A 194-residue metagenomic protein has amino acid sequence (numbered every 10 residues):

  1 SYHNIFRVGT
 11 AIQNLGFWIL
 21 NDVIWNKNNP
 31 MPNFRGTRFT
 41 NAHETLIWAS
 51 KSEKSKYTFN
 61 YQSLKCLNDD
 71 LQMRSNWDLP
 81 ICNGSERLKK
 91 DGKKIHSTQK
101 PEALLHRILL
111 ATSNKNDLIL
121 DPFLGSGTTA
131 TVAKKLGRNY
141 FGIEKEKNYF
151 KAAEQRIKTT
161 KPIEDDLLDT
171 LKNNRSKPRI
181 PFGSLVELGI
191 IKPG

Functional and structural regions predicted by a protein language model:
S1-A152, I190: Core catalytic lobe of class I
Q155-K192: S-adenosyl-L-methionine
